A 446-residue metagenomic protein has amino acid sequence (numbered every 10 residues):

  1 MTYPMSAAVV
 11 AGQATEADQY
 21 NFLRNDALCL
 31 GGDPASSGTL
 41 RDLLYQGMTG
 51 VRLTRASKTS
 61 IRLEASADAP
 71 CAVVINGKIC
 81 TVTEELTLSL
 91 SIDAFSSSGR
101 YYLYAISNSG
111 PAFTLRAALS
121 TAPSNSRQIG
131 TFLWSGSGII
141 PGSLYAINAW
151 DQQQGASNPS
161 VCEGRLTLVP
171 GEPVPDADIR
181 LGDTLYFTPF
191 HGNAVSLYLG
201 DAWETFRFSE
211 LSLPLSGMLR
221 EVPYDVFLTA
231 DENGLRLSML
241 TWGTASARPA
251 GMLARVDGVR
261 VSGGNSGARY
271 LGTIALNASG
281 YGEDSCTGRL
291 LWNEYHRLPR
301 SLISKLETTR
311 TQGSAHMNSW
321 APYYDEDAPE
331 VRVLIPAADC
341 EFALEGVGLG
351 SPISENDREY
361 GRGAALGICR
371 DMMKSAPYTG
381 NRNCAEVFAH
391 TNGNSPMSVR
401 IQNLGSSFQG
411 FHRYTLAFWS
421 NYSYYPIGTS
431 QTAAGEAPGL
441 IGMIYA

Functional and structural regions predicted by a protein language model:
M1-L44, V161, T167-G182, S212-P214 (+5 more regions): Extracellular "spike/adhesin" assembly and maturation modules and analogous cytosolic coiled-coil scaffolds
V9-E16, G50-L63, E85-S98, L168-L181 (+4 more regions): Surface-exposed ligand/attachment interfaces on beta-rich extracellular proteins
A27-L40, N108-A122, L133-N148, S196-L197 (+3 more regions): Short, surface-exposed terminal/edge motifs of secreted or surface/virion proteins that either
L40-L88, A156-L211: Exposed extracellular interaction/assembly regions and N-terminal maturation sites
A67-T83, T184-E210, E283-Y360: Terminal (often C-terminal
A94-R116, L219-S238: Elongated alpha-helical scaffolds
A118-G155, G243-S301: Polybasic, proline/glycine-rich intrinsically disordered low-complexity segments
S246-A250, E345-F411, A417-G439, M443: Terminal beta-strand-rich extracellular "head" domains that mediate receptor/glycan or other ligand binding
